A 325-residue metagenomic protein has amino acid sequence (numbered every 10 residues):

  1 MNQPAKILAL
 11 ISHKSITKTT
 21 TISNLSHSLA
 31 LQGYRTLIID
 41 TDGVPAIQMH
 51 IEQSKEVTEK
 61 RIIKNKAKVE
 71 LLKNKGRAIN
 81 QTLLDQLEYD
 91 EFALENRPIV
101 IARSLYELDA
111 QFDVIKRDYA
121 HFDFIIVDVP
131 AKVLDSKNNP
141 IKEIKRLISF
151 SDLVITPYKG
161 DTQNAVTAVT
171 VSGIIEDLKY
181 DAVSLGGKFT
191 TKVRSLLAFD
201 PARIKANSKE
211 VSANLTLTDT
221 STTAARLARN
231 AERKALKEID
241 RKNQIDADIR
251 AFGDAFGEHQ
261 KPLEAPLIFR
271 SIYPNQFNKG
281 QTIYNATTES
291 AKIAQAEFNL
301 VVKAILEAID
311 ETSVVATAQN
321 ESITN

Functional and structural regions predicted by a protein language model:
M1-I7, N65, V69-L72, Y180 (+4 more regions): Acidic-aromatic/histidine active-site loop/patch
N2-P4, I11-I16, S23-I141, Q276-N278: P-loop/Walker-type NTP enzyme "switch/lid" segment
I39, V127-D128, T156-K159, R194-D200: Conserved beta-strand segments of the P-loop GTPase G domain that flank and frequently precede/overlap
K137-T162: Inter-motif core of Ras-like GTPase G domains
T167-S184: Conserved C-terminal guanine-recognition region of P-loop GTPase G domains, centered on the G4
F199-Y284: Beta-strand-loop-alpha "switch" segments that mediate conformational coupling across diverse proteins
T282-N325: NTP-binding/hydrolysis catalytic cores, primarily Walker-type P-loop NTPases
